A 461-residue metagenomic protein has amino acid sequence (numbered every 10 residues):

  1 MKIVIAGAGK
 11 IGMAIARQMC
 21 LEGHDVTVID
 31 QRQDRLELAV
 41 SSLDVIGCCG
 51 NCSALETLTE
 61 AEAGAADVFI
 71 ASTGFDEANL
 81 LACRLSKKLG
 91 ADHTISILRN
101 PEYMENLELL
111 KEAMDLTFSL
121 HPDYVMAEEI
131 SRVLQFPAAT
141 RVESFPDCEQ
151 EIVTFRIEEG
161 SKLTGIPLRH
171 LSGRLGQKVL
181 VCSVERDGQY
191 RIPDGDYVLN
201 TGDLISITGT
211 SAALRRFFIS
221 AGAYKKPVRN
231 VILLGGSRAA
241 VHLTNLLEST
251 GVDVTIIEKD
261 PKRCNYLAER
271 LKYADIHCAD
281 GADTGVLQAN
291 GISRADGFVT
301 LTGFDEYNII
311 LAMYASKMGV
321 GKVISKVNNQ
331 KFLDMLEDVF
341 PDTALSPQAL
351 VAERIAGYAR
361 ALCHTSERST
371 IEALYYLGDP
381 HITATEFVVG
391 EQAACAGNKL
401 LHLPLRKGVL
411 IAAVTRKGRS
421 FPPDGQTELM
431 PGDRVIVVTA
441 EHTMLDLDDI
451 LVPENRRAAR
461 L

Functional and structural regions predicted by a protein language model:
M1-L461: Cytosolic regulatory regions of ion transport systems
